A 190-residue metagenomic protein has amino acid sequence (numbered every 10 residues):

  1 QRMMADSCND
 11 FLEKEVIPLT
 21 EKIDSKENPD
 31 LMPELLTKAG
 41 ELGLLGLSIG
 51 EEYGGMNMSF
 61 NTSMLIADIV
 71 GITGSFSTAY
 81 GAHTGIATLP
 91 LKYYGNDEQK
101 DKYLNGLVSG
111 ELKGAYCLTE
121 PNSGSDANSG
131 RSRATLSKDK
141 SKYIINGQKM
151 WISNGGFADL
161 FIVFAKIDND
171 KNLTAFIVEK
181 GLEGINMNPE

Functional and structural regions predicted by a protein language model:
Q1-G81, E98-K102, G106-S109: Amphipathic, small/basic residue-rich leader segments at the start of a protein or domain
E52, T119-S123, M150-W151, E190: Short, solvent-exposed loop/turn elements at beta->coil junctions and helix N-caps that rim active or binding pockets
T78-E98, G124-A127, L136: N-terminal glycine-rich flavin-associated loop
K92, D126-G130, G155-A158, M187-P189: Short acidic, glycine/serine/threonine-rich loops at helix termini
G110-T119: A short, Trp-centered hydrophobic/proline-enriched beta-strand micro-motif
N122-S123, T135, K166-N169: Short polar/acidic secondary-structure junctions
S123-S129, L136, S141-Y143, M150-S153: Hydrophobic, small-residue-rich alpha-helical packing segments that form membrane-like cores
K142-N188: A short core secondary-structure module
